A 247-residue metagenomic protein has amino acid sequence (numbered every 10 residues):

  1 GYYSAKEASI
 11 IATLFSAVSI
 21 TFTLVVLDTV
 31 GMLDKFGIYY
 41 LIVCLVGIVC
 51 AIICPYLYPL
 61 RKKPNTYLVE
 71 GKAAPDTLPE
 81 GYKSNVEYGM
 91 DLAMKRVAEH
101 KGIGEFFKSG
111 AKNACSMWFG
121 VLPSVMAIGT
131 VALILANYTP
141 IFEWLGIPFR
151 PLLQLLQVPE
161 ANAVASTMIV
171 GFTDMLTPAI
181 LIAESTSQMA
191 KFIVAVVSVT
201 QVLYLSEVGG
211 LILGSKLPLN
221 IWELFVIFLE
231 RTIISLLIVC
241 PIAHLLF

Functional and structural regions predicted by a protein language model:
G1, T29-M32, R61, T139-P140 (+2 more regions): Glycine-centered secondary-structure boundary/capping sites
G1-S9, F15, G71-Y82, G120 (+1 more regions): Short secondary-structure boundary segments
Y3-V30, G37-I53, M168, M175-F247: C-terminal transmembrane helix pair
S4-A5, G31-F36, K101-S109, N113 (+3 more regions): Membrane-helix interfacial "entry" motifs
I10-T13, Y40, P64, L68 (+2 more regions): Structured catalytic/translocation cores of nucleotide/phosphate-coupled proteins
I53-G71, N137, F247: Juxtamembrane/interface segments at transmembrane-helix termini
L60-K112: Intrinsically disordered, low-complexity non-transmembrane regions of multi-pass membrane transporters
D91-T186: Transmembrane helical segments that form the transport core of multi-pass membrane transport proteins
